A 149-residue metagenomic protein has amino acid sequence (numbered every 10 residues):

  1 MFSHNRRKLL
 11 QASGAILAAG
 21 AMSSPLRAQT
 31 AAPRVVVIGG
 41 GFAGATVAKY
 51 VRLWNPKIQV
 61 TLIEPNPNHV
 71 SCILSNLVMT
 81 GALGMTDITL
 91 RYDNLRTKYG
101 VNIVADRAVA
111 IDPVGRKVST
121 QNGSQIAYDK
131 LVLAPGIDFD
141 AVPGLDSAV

Functional and structural regions predicted by a protein language model:
F2-G14, G20-A32, I103-V149: FAD-binding core/adjacent interface of flavoenzyme oxidoreductases
A18-A19, P56: A generic secondary-structure boundary signal that marks alpha-helix termini
Q29-N102: Beta1-alpha1 glycine-rich phosphate/pyrophosphate-binding loop at the start of Rossmann-like nucleotide-binding domains
